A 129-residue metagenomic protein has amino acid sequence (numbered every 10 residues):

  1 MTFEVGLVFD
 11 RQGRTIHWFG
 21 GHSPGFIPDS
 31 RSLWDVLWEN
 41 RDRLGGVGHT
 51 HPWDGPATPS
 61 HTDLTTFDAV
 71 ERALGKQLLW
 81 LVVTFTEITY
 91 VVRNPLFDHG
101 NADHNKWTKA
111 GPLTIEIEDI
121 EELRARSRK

Functional and structural regions predicted by a protein language model:
M1-L44, P52-K129: Conserved beta-strand-loop surface patch within small alpha/beta domains used for substrate/adaptor or ligand engagement
V47: Cys-dependent condensing catalytic cores that perform Claisen condensation/acyl-transfer in fatty-acid/polyketide
